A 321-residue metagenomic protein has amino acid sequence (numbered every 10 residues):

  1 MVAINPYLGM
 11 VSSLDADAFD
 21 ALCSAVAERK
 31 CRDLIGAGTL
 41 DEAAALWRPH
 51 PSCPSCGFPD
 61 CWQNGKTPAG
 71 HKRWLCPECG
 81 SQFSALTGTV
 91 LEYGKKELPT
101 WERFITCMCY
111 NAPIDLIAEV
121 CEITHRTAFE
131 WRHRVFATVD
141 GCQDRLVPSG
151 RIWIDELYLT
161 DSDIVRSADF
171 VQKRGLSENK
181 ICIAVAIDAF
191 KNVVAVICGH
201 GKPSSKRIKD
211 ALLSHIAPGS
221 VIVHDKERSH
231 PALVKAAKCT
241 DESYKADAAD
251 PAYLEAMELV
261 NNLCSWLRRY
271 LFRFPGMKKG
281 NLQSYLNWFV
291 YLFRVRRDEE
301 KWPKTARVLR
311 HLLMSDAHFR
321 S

Functional and structural regions predicted by a protein language model:
M1-S321: Residue-level recognition of single "structural anchor" positions that define or cap local secondary structure
